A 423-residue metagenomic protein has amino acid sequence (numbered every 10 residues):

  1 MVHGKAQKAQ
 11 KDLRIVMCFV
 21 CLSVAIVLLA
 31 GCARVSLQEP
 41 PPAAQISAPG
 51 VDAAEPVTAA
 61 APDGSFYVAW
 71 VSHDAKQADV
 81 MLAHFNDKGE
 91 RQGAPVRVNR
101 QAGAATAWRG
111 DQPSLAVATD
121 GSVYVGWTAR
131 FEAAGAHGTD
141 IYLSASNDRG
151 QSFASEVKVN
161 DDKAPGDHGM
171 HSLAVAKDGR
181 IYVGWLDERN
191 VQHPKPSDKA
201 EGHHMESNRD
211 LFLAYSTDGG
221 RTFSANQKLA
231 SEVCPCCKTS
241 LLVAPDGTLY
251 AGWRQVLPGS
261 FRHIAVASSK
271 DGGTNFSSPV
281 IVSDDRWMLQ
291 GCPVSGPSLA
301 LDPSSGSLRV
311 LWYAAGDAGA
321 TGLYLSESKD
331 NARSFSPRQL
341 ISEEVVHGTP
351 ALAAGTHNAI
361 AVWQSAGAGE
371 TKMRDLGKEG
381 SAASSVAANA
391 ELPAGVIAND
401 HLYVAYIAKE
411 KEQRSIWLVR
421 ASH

Functional and structural regions predicted by a protein language model:
M1-S36: Intrinsic disorder/low-complexity segments
A33-H423: Extracellular, repeat-based ectodomains that mediate carbohydrate processing or recognition
